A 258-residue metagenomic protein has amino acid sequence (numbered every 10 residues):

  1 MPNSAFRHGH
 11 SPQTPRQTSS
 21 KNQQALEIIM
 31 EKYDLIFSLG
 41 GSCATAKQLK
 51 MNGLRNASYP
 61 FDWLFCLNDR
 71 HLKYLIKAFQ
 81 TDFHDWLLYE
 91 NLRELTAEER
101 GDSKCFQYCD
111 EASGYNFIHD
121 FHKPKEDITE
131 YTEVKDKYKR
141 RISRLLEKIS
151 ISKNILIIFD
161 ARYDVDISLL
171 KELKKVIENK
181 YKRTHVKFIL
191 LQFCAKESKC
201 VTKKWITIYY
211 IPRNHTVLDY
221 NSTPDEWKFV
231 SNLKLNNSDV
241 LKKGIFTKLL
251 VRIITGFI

Functional and structural regions predicted by a protein language model:
P2-I258: Extracellular glycan-modifying ectodomains
